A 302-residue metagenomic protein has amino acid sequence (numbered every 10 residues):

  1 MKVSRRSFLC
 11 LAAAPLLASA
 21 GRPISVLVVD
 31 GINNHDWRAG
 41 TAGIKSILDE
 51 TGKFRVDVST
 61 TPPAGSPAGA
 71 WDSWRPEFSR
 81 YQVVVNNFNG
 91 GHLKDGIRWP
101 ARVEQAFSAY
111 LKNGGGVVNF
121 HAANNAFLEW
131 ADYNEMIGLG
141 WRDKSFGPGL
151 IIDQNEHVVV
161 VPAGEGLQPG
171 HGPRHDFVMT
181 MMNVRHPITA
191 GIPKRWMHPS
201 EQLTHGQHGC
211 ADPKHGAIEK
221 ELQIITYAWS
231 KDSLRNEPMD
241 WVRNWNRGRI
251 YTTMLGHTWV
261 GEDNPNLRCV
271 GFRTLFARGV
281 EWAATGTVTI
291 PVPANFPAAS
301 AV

Functional and structural regions predicted by a protein language model:
M1-P15: N-terminal secretory signal peptides and thylakoid transit peptides that target proteins across membranes
L16-P23: Bacterial Sec-dependent signal peptides at the C-terminal "C-region" and cleavage site
P23-I24, A39-G40, E50, P76 (+2 more regions): Extracellular ligand-binding/catalytic regions of CAZymes and related secreted enzymes and adhesion modules
S25, D30-G31, V85-L93, L255-G256 (+2 more regions): Cell-envelope and extracellular/periplasmic
L27-V28, D36-N119, A123-F127: Helical hinge/lid and interdomain linker segments adjacent to catalytic or ligand-binding clefts that mediate domain
G31-N34, H121, G164, R174-H175 (+1 more regions): Active-site rim elements
D49, R55-D57, A68, E156-R249: Catalytic beta-strand/loop cores that center a nucleophilic Ser/Cys/Thr and support acyl-enzyme chemistry
G90-P187: A glycine-rich, often tryptophan-bearing local segment used as a flexible ligand/cofactor-contacting loop or short
